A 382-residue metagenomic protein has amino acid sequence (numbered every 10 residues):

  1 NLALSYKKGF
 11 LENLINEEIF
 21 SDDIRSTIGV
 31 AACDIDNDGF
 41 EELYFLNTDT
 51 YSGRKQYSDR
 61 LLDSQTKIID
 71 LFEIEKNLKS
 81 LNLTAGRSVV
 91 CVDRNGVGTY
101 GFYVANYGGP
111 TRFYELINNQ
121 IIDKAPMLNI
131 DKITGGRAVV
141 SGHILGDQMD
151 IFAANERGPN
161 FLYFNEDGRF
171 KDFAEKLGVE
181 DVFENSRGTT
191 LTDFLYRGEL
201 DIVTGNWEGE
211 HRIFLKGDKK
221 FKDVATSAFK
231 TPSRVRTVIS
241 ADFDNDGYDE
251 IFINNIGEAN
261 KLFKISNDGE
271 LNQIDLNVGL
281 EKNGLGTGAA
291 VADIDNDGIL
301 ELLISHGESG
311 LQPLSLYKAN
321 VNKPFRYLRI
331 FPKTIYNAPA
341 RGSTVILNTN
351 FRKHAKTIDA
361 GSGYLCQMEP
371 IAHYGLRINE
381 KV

Functional and structural regions predicted by a protein language model:
N1-A3, N37-L46, G96-A105, G146-A154 (+3 more regions): Acidic/hydrophobic-patterned starts of short beta strands in beta-sheet-rich repeat architectures
L2-L14, G53-E73, P110-K124, P159-F173 (+3 more regions): Beta-propeller blade repeat segments, especially FG-GAP/WD-type strand-to-loop junctions in 6- to 7-bladed propeller
E12-R25, I69-L83, K124-T134, F173-F183 (+4 more regions): Short loop/turn motifs that recur once per blade in beta-propeller domains
D23-N82, V90, F102-Y103: A generic tandem-repeat structural signature
S26-F40, A85-G96, Y100, G136-M149 (+4 more regions): Beta-propeller blade termini
T27, Q56, T84-G86, G108 (+10 more regions): Short coil/loop residues immediately preceding or within conserved phosphate-binding loops of NTP-utilizing enzyme
I68-Y163, D167-E175, V179-L195, N206-G209: Solenoidal tandem-repeat scaffolds enriched in leucines and small polar residues
F221, T231, G269-V382: Gly/Ser/Thr/Pro-enriched helix-cap/hinge segments flanking short amphipathic alpha-helices
